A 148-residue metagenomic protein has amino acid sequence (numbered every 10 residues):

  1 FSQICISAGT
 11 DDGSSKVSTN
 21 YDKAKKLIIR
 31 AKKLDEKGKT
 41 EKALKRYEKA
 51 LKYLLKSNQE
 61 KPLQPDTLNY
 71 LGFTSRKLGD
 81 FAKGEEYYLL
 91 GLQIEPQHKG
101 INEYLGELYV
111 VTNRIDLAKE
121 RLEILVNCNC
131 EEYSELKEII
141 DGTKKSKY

Functional and structural regions predicted by a protein language model:
T10-S18, K119-Y148: Terminal, low-structured helical/coil segments at or just beyond the last alpha-helical repeat
E36, K77, V111-T112, C128 (+1 more regions): Register position in tetratricopeptide repeats
E60, I94, L125-C128: Structural marker of alpha-solenoid helical repeat scaffolds
Q64, H98, C130-Y133: Residue-level recognition of tetratricopeptide repeat
